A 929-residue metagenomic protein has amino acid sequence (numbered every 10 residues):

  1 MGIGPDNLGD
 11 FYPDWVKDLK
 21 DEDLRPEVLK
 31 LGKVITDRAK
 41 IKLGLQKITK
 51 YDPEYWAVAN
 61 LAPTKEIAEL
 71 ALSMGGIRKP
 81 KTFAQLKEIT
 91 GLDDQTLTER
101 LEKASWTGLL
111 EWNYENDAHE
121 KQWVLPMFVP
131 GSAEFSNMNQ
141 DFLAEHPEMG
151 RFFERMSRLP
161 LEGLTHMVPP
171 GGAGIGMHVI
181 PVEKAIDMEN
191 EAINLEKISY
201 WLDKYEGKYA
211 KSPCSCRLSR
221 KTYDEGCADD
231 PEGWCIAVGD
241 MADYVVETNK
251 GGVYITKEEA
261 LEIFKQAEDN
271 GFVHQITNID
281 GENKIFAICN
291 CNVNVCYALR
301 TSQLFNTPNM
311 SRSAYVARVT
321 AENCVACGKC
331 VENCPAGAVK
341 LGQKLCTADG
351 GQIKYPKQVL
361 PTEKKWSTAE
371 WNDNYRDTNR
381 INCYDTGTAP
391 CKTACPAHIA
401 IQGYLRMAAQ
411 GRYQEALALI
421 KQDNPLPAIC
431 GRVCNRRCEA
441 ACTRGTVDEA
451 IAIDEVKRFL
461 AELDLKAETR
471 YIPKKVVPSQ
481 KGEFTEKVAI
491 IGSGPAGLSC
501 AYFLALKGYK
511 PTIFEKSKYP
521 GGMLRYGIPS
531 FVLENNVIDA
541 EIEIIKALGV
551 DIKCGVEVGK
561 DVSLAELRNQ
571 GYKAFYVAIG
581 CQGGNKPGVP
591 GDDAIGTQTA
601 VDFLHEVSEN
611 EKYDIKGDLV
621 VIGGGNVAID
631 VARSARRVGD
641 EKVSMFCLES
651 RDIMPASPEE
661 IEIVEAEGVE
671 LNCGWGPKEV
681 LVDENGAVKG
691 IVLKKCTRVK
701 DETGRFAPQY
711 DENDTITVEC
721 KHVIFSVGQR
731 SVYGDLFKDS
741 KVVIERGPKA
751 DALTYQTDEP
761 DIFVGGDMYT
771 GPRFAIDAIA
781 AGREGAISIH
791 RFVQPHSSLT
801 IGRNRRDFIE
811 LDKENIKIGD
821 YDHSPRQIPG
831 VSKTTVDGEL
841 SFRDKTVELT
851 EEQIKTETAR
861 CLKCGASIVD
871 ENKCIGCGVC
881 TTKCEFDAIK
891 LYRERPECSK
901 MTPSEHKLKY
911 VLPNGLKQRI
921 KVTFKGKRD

Functional and structural regions predicted by a protein language model:
L24, V34-D37, N60, Y200-D203 (+14 more regions): Ferredoxin-type iron-sulfur electron-transfer modules and their immediate structural context
I77-T90: Short acidic, hydrophobic short linear motifs in intrinsically disordered regions
T90-W106: Short amphipathic alpha-helical interaction segments
S105-N116, V339-K340, I889: A short, conserved structural fragment
H119-R158: Short, amphipathic alpha-helical interaction segments positioned at domain boundaries
I399-Q402, A408-A409, A450-D454, I490-V558 (+6 more regions): Beta1-alpha1 glycine-rich phosphate/pyrophosphate-binding loop at the start of Rossmann-like nucleotide-binding domains
G492-P495, G624-G625, D767: Glycine-rich Rossmann-fold phosphate-binding loop(s) that bind the pyrophosphate of adenine dinucleotide cofactors
N536-K586, Q598-I615, R637-R746: A Rossmann-like FAD-binding core segment of flavoenzymes
